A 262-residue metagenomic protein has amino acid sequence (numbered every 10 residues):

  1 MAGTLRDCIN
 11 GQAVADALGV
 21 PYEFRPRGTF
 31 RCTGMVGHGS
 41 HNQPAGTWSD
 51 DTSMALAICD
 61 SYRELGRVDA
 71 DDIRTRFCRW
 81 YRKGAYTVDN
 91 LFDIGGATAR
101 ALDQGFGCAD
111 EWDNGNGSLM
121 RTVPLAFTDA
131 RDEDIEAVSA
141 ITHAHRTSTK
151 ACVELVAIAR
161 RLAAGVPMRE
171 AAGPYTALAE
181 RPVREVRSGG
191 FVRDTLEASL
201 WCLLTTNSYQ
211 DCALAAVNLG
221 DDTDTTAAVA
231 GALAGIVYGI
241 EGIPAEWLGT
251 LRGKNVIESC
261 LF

Functional and structural regions predicted by a protein language model:
M1-F262: Structured, active/binding-site neighborhoods that engage oxygen-rich ligands
